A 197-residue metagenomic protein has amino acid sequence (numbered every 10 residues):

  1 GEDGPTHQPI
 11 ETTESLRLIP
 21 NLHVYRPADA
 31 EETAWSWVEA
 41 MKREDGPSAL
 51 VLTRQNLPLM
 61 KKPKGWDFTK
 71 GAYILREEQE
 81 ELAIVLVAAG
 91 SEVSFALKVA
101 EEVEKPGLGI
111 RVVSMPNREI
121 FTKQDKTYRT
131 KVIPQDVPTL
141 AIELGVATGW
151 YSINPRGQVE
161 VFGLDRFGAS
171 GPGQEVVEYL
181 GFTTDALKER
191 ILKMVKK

Functional and structural regions predicted by a protein language model:
G1-P9, T33, K42-K197: Thiamine diphosphate
T13: Mid-domain Rossmann-like dinucleotide-binding core that forms the NAD(H)/NADP(H) cofactor-binding site
P20-H23: Mobile "lid/hinge" segments at catalytic clefts and subdomain interfaces of large enzymes
A28: TRNA-recognition modules of translation machinery and tRNA-sensing kinases, especially anticodon-binding
